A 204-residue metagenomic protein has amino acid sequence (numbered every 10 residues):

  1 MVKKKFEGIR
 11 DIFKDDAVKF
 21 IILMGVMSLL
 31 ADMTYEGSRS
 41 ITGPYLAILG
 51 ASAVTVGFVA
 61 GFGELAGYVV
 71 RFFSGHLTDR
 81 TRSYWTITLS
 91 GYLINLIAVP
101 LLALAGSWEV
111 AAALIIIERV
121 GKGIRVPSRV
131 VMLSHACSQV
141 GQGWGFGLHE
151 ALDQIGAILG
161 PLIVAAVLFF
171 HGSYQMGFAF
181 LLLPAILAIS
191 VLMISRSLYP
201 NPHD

Functional and structural regions predicted by a protein language model:
V2-K4, R196-D204: Flexible cytoplasmic inter-helical loops of multi-pass small-molecule transporters
G8-L65: Helix-loop boundary and gating motifs at the non-cytosolic
P44, I48, L159-M176: Transmembrane alpha-helix termini and helix-breaking/packing motifs in multi-pass membrane transporters
V70-S83, L168: Helix-to-loop junctions at the C-terminal end of transmembrane segments in multipass secondary transporters
T86-P100, L182: Structural signature of the two symmetry-related core transmembrane helices
A103-L114: Helix-loop junctions at membrane interfaces in 12-TM secondary transporters
L114-I155: Cytoplasmic helix-loop-helix junction between adjacent transmembrane helices in 12-TM secondary transporters
M176-M193: Symmetry-related core transmembrane helices of the 12-TM Major Facilitator Superfamily/SLC fold
